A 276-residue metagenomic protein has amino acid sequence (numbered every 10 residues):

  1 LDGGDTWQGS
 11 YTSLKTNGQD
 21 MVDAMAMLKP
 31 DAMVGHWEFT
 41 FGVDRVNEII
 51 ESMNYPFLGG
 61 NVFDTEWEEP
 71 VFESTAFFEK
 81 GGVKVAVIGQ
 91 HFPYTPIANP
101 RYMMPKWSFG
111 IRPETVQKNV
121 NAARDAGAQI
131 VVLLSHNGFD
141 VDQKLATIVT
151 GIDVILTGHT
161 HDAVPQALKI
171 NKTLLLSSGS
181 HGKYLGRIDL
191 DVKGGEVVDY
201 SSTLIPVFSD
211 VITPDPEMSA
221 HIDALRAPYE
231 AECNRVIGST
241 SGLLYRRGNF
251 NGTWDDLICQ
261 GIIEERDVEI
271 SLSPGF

Functional and structural regions predicted by a protein language model:
L1-A227, N249-G261: Acidic, metal/ion-coordinating pockets
L204-V207, G238-L244, L272-F276: A glycine-rich phosphate-binding loop feature that marks nucleotide/adenosyl-phosphate handling sites
E230-I237, D267-S271: Residue-level signal for secondary-structure boundary elements
E232-T253: Glycine-rich phosphate/diphosphate-binding loops and the adjacent beta-loop-alpha structural elements that coordinate
Q260-G261, E265-I270, P274: Glycine-rich, aromatic-lined ligand/substrate-binding cores of catalytic and carbohydrate-binding domains
